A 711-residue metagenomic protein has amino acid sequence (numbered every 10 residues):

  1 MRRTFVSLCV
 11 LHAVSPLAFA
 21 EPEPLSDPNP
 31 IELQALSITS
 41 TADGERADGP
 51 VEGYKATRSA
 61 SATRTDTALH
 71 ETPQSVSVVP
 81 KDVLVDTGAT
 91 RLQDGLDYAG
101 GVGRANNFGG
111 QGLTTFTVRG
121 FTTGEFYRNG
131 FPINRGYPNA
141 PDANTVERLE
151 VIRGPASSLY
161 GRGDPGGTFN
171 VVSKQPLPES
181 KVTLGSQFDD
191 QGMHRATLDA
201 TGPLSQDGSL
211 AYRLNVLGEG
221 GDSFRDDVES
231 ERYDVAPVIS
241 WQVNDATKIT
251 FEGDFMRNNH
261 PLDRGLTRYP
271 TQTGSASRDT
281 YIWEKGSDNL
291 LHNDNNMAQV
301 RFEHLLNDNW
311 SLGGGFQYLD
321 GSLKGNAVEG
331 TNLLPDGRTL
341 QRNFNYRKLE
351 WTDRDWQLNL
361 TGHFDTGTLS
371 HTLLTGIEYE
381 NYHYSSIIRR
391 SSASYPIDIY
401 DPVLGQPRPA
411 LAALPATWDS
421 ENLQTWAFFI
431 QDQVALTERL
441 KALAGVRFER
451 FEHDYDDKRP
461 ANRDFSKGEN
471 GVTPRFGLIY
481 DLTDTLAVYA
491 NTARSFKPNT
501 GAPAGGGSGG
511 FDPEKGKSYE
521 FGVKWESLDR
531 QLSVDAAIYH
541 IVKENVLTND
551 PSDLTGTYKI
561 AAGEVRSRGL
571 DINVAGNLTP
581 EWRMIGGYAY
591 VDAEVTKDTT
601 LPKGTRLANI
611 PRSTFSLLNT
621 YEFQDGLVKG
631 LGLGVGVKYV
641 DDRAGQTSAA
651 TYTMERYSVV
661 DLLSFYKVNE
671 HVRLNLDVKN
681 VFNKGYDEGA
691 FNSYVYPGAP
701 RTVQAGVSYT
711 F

Functional and structural regions predicted by a protein language model:
Q34-E179, F521, N692: Acidic, small-polar-rich N-terminal luminal/periplasmic segments of exported/outer-membrane proteins
R135, N144-E147, S158-P237, V243-T247 (+3 more regions): Outer-membrane beta-barrel translocator/receptor signature
E219-S223, V235-L305, Y318-W351, S394-E421 (+2 more regions): Acidic/polar loop-and-plug regions of large Gram-negative outer-membrane beta-barrel proteins
S240-N244, W351, S370-L374, E378-E380 (+3 more regions): Structural signature of Gram-negative outer-membrane beta-barrels, strongest in the C-terminal barrel of TonB-dependent
Q299-D320, N343-D456: Face-selective signature of the C-terminal outer-membrane beta-barrel domain
E303-Q317, G321-A327, Y489, P513-N577 (+3 more regions): Membrane-embedded beta-barrel scaffold of Gram-negative outer-membrane proteins
H540, I560-T647: Gram-negative outer-membrane beta-barrel transporters
K638-Q646, M654, L662-F711: C-terminal beta-signal and adjacent terminal beta-strands/loops of Gram-negative outer-membrane beta-barrel proteins
